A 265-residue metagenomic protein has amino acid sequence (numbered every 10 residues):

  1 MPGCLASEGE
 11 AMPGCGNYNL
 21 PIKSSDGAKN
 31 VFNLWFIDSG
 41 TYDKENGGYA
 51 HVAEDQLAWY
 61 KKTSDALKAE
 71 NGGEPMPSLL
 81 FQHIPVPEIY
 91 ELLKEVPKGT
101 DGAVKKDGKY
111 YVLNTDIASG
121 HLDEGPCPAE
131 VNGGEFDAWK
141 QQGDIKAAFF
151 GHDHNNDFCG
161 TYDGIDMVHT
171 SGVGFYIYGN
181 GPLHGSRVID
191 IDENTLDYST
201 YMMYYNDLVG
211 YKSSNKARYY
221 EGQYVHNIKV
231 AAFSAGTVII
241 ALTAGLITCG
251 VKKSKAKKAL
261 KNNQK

Functional and structural regions predicted by a protein language model:
M1-G73, R187-D190: Extended active-site neighborhood of metal-dependent phosphoesterases/phosphodiesterases
M1-P2, L92, C159-D163: Metal-dependent catalytic neighborhoods of phosphoester/phosphodiester hydrolases
N19-S24, A28, P126-C127, G133-Q142 (+1 more regions): Binuclear metal-dependent phosphoesterase catalytic core
V31-T41, F81, I165-G172: Active-site-proximal beta-strand elements of phosphoester/diester hydrolases
N33, G48-D153: His/acidic metal-ligating clusters that form di-metal
D43-E45, P87-E91, D157-C159, I177: Short catalytic/ligand-binding loop motif for oxyanion handling, primarily in non-cytosolic enzymes, centered on
A231-K253: Hydrophobic alpha-helical topogenic segments used for membrane insertion/localization
A256-K265: Cytoplasmic C-terminal tails of single-pass
